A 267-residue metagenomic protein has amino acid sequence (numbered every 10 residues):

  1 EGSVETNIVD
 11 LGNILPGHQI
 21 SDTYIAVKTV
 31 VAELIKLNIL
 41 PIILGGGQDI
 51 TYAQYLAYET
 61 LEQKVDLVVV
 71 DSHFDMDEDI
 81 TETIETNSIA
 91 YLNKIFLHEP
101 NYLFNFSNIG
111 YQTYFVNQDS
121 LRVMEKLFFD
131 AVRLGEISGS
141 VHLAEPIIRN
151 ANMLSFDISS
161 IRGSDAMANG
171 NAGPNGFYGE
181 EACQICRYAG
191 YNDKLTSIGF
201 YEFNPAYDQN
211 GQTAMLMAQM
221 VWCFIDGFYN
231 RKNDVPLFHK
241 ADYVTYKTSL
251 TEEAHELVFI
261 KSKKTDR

Functional and structural regions predicted by a protein language model:
E1-F200, N204-R267: Conserved alpha-helical scaffold segments that buttress catalytic/binding sites
